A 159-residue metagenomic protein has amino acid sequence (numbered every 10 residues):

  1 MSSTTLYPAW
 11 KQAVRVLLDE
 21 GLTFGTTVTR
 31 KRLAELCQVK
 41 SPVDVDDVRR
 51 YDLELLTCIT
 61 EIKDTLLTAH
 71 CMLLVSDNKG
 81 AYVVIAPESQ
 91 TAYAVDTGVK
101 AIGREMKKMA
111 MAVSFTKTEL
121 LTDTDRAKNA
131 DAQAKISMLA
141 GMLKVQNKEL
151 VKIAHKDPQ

Functional and structural regions predicted by a protein language model:
M1-G25: Short alpha-helical segments that sit at the start of domains
T23-R49: Short acidic, hydrophobic short linear motifs in intrinsically disordered regions
R49-T65: Short amphipathic alpha-helical interaction segments
K63, L67-D77: A short, conserved structural fragment
V75-A86: Minor-groove-contacting beta-hairpin "wing" of winged helix-turn-helix DNA-binding domains
S89-A112: Short, amphipathic alpha-helical interaction segments positioned at domain boundaries
A110-Q159: Exposed, interaction-prone assembly regions rather than primary DNA-binding/catalytic cores
